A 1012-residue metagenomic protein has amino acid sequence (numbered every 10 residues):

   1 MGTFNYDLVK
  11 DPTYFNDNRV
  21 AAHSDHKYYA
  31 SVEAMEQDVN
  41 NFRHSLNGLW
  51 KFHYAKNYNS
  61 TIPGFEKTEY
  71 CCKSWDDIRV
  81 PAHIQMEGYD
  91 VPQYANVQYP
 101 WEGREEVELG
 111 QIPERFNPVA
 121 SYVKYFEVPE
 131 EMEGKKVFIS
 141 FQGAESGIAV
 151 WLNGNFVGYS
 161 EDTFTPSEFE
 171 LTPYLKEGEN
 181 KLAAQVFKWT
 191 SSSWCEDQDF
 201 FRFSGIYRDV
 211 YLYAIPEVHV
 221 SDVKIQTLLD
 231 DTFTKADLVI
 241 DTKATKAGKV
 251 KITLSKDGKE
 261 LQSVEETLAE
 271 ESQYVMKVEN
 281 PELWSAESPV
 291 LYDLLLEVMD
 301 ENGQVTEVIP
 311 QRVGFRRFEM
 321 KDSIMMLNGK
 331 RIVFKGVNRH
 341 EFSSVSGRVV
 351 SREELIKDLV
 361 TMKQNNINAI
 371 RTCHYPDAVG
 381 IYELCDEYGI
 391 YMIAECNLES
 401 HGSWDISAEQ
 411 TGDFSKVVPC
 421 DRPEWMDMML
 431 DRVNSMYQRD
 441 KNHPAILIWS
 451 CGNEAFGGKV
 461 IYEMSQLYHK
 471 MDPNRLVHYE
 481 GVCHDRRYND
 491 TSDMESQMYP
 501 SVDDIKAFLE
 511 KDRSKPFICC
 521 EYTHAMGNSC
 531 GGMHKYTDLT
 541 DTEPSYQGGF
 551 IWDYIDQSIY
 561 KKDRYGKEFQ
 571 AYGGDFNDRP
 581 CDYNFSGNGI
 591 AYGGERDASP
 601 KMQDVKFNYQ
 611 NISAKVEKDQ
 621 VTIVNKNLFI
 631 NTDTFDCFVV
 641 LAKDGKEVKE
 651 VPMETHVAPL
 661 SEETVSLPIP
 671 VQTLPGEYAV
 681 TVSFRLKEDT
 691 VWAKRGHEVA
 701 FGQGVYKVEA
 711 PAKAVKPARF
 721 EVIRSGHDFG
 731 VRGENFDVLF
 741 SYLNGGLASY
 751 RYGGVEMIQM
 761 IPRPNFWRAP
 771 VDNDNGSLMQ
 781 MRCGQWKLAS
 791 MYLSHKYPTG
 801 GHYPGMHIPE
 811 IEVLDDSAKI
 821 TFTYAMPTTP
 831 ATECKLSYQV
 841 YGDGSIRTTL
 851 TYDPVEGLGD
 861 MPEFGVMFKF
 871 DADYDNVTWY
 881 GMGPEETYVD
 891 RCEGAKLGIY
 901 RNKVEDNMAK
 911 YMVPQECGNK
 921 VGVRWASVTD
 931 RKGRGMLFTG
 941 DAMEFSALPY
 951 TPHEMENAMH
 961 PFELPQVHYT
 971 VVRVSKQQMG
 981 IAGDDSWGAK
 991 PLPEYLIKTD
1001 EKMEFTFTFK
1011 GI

Functional and structural regions predicted by a protein language model:
M1-E102, K181, Q185, D257 (+5 more regions): Accessory carbohydrate-binding/adhesion or oligomerization-edge regions at the termini of glycan-active proteins
G2-D38, V97, W194, V305-T622 (+2 more regions): Extended substrate-binding grooves/exosites of carbohydrate-active enzymes
G2-F4, K10, N16, E36-Q37 (+10 more regions): Accessory beta-strand-rich segments of carbohydrate-active enzymes
H83-M86, V91, N96-I112, E161-T163 (+9 more regions): An acidic-aromatic loop/edge-strand motif
Q85-M86, Q93-A95, G143, K188 (+4 more regions): Beta-strand/loop-rich accessory regions of lumenal/periplasmic or secreted enzymes, predominantly carbohydrate-active
K176-E179, D241-E319, Y678-P717: Extended acidic/polar, glycine-enriched regions that form or flank non-catalytic beta-rich accessory modules
E196-H219, G566-D619, K626-K646, H656-S661 (+5 more regions): Catalytic cores of secreted or luminal carbohydrate-active enzymes
E266-E279, G645-L674: Intrinsically disordered, low-complexity Pro/Gly/Ser/Thr-rich segments with frequent PxxP/GP/PP motifs and embedded
